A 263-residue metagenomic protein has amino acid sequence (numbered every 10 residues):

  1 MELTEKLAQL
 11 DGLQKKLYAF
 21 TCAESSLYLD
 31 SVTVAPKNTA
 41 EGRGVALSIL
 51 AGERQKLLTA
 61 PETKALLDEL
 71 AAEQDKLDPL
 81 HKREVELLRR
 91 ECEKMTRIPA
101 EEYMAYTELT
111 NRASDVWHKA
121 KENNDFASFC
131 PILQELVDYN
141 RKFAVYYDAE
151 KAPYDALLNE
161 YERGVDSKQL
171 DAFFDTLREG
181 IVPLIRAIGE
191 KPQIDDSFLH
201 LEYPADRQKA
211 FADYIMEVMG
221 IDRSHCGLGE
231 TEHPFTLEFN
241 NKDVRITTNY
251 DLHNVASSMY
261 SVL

Functional and structural regions predicted by a protein language model:
E2-V165: A well-structured
Y28, A35-N38, D68, D175 (+4 more regions): Generic alpha-helical propensity signal that fires on short helical segments and nearby coil/disordered stretches
T107-A256: Contiguous, non-catalytic segments that form substrate-binding/exosite surfaces or channel walls
V255-L263: Extended, hydrophobic alpha-helical segments in both membrane/secreted and soluble proteins
